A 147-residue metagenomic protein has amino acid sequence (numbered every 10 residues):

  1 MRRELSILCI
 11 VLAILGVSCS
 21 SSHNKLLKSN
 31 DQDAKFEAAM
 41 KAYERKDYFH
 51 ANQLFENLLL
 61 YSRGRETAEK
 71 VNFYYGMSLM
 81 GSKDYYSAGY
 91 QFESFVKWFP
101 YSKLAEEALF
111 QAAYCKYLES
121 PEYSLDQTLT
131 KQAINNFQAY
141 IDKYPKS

Functional and structural regions predicted by a protein language model:
G16-A38, N52: Bacterial Sec signal peptide processing site at the extreme N-terminus
L26-L27, Y61-A68, V96-A105, Y123-Q127 (+1 more regions): Short solvent-exposed coil/turn linkers within tandem alpha-helical repeat scaffolds
